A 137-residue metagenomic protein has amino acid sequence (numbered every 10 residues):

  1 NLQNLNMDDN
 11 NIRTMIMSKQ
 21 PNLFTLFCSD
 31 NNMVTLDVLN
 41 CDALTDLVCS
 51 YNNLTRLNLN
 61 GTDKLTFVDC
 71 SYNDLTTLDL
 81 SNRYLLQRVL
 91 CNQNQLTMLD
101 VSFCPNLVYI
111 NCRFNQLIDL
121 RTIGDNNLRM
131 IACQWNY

Functional and structural regions predicted by a protein language model:
Q3-M7, F24-C28, T45-C49, T66-C70 (+3 more regions): Conserved hydrophobic beta-strand positions in leucine-rich repeat
D9, D37, K64, L78-D79: Serine/threonine-rich, low-complexity intrinsically disordered segments
N10, N31, N52, N73 (+3 more regions): Consensus "Asn ladder" position of solenoid repeat domains
I118-Y137: Leucine-rich solenoid repeat scaffolds
